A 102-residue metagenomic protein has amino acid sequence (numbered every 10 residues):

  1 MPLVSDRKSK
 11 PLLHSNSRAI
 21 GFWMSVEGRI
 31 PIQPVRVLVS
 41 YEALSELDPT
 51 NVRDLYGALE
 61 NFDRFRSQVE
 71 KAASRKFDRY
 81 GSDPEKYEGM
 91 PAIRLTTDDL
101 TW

Functional and structural regions predicted by a protein language model:
M1-I32: Short, charged/polar N-terminal "headpieces" of proteins
L3, T50-W102: Acidic, low-complexity intrinsically disordered segments
L12-N16, V39-Y41, L55: The feature marks short-to-medium sequence segments in extracytoplasmic or secretory-pathway proteins
G21-T50: A short, structured beta-strand/loop element
